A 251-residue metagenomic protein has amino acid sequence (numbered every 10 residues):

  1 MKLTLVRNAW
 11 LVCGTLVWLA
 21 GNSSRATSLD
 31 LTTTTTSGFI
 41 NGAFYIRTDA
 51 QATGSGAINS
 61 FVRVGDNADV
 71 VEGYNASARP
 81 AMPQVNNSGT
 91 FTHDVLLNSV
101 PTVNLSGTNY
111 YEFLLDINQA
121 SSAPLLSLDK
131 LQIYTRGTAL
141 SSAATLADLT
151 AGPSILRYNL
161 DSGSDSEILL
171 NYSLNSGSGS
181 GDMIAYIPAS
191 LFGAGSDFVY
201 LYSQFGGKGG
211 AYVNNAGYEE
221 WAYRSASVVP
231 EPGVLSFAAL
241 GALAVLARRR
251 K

Functional and structural regions predicted by a protein language model:
L3-L5, A9-W10, G14, S23-S28 (+1 more regions): Short, threonine-centered small-residue motifs that mark membrane-proximal processing/anchoring sites and TM-junction
V17-S23, V245: Hydrophobic membrane-targeting alpha-helices
T27-V228: Surface-exposed extracytoplasmic segments
T138, A239-A242: Residues that form or immediately flank small-molecule/cofactor binding pockets and catalytic motifs
L246-K251: C-terminal membrane-anchoring or membrane-association module
